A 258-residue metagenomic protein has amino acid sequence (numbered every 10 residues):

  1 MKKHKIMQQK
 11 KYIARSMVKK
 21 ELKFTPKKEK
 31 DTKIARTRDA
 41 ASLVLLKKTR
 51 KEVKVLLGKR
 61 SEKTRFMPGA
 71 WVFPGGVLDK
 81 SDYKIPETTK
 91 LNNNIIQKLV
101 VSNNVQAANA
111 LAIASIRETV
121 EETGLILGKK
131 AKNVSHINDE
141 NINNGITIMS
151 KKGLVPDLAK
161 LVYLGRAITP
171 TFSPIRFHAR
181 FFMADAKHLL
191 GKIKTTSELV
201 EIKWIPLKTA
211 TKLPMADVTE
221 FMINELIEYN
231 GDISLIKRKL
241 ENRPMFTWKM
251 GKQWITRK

Functional and structural regions predicted by a protein language model:
K2-K258: N-terminal leader/linker segments that precede catalytic domains of diphosphate-processing enzymes
